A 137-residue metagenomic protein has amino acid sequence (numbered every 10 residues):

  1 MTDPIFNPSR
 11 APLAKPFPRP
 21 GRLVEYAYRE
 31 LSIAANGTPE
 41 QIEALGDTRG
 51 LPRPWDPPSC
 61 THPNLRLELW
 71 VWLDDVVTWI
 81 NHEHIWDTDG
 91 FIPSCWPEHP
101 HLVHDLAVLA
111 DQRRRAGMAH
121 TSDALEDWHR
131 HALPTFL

Functional and structural regions predicted by a protein language model:
M1-E68: The feature captures two recurrent sequence modes
A44-A107, Q112-R115: Eukaryotic complex-assembly regions enriched in large gene-expression and RNA-handling proteins
T121-L137: Amphipathic alpha-helical binding modules
